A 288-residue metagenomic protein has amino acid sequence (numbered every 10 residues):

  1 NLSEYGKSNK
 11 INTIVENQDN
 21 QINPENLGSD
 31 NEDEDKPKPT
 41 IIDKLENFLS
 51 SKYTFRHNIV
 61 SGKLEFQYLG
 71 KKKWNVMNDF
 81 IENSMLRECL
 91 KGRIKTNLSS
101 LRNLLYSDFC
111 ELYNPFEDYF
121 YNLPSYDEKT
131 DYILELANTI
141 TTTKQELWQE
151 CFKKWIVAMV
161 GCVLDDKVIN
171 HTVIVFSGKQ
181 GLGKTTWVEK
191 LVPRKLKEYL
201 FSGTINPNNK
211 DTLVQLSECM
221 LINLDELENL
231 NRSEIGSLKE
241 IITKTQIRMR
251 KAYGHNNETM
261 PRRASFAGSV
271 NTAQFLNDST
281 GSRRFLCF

Functional and structural regions predicted by a protein language model:
L2-Y132, E146-E150: N-terminal nucleic-acid engagement/recognition segments and initiation subdomains in replication, restriction
S107-S217: P-loop NTPase catalytic core of nucleic-acid-dependent motor ATPases
S202-N206, I247-A252, S269: Short gly/ser/thr-rich secondary-structure transition/capping motifs
T212-S217, K251-S269: AAA+/SF3 P-loop NTPase mechanochemical coupling elements
M220-T243, L276-S282: Conserved AAA+/SF3 P-loop NTPase catalytic/coupling segment centered on the Walker-B
L221, D225-E228, M249, F266-T272: Conserved catalytic/coupling elements of P-loop NTPase cores
I235-E258: Conserved catalytic/switch belt of AAA+ P-loop NTPases
P261-S279, R283-F288: Canonical AAA+ ATPase core
